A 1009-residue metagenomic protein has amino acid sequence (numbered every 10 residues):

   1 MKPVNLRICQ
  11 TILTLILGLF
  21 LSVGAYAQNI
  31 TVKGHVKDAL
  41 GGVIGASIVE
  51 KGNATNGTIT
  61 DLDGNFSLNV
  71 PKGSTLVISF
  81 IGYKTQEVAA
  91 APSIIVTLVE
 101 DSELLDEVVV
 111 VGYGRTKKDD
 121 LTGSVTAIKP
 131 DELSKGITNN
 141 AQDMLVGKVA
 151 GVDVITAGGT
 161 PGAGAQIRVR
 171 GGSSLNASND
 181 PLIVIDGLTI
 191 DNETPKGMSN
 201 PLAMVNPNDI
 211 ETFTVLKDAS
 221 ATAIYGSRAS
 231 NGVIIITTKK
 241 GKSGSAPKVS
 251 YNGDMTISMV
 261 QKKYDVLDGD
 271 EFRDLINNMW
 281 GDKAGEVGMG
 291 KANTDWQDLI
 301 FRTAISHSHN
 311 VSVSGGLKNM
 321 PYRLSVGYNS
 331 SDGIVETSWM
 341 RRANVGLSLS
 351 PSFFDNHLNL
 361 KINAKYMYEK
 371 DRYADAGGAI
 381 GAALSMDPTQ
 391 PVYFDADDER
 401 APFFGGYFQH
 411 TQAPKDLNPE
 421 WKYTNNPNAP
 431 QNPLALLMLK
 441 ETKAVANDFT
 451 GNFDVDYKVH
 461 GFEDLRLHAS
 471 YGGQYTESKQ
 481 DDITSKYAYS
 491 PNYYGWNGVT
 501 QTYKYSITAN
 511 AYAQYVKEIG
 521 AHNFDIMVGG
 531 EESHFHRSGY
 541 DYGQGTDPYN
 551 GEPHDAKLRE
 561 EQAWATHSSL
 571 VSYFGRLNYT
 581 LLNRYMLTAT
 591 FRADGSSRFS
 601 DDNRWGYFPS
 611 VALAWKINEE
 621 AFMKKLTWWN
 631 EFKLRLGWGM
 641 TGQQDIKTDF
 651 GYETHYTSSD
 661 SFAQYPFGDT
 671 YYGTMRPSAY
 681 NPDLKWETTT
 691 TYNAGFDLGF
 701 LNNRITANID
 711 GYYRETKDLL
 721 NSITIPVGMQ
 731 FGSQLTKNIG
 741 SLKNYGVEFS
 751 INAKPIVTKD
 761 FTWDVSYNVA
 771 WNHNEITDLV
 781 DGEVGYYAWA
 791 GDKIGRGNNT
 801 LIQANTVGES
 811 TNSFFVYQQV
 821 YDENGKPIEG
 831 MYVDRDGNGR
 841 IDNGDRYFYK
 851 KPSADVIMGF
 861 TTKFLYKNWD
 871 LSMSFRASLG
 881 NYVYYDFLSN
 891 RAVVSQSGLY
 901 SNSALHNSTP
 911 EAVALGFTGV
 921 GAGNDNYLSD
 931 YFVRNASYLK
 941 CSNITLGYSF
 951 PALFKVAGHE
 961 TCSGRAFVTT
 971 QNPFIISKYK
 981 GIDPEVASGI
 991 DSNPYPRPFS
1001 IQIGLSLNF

Functional and structural regions predicted by a protein language model:
M1-M367, D375-A376, W421, T450 (+1 more regions): Short, small/polar-rich motifs associated with maturation and membrane association, primarily at protein termini
L40, V70, E193, N425 (+4 more regions): Short linear motifs in exposed loops
E132, S330-I334, G595-S597, P755-V757 (+2 more regions): A generic structural motif
L133, D180, W280-A284, A304-H307 (+8 more regions): Extracellular/periplasmic, surface-exposed regions of secreted and cell-surface proteins
D265-L267, H468, T484-S485, G543-G545 (+4 more regions): Short Gly/aromatic-enriched secondary-structure transition segments
G288, F667-P677, E715-I739, S766 (+2 more regions): Surface-exposed, extracytoplasmic segments of Gram-negative outer-membrane nutrient-acquisition systems
G381-S385, T389-A396, K422, N426 (+1 more regions): Immediate N-terminus of the mature polypeptide
